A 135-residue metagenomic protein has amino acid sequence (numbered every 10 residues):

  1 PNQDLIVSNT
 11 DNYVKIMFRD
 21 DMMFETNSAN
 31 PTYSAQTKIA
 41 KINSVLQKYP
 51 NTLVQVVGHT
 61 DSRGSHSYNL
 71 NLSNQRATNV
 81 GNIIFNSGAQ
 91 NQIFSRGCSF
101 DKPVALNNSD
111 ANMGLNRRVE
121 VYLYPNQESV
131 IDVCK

Functional and structural regions predicted by a protein language model:
P1-N2, I6-N9, F24-V57, F85-N86 (+3 more regions): Periplasmic peptidoglycan-binding/anchoring modules of Gram-negative envelope and division proteins
I6-V7, V14, L46, D110-N112: Short secondary-structure boundary/capping segments
T10-Y13, P50-T52, N74-V80: Short low-complexity stretches enriched in small and charged residues
K15-M17, L53-Q55, F94, E120: Structural recognition of the beta-strand scaffold that forms the well-ordered cores of secreted hydrolase catalytic
M17-E25: Acidic/histidine-rich, surface-exposed loop or edge segments in extracytoplasmic proteins
F18, A35, L115-R117: Exposed loop/turn and edge beta-strand positions of beta-sandwich/beta-sheet ligand-binding modules
D21, Q36, A77: ATP/adenylate-binding site constellation spanning eukaryotic-like Ser/Thr protein kinases, ABC-transporter
H59-C134: Periplasmic OmpA-like peptidoglycan-binding domain that tethers envelope proteins to the cell wall
